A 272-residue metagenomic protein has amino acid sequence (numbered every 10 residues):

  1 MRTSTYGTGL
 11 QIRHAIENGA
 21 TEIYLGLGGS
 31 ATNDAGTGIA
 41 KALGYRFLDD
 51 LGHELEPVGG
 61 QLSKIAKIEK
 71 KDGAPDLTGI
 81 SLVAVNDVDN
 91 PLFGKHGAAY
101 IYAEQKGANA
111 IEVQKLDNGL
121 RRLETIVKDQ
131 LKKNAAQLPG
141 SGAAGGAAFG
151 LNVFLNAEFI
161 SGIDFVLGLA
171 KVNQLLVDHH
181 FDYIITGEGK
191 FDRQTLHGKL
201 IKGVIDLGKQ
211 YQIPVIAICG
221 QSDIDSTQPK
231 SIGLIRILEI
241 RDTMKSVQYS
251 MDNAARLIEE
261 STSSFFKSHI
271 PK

Functional and structural regions predicted by a protein language model:
M1-L27, A31-K272: N-terminal loops that bind phosphate or other acidic moieties and the adjacent beta-alpha structural core
